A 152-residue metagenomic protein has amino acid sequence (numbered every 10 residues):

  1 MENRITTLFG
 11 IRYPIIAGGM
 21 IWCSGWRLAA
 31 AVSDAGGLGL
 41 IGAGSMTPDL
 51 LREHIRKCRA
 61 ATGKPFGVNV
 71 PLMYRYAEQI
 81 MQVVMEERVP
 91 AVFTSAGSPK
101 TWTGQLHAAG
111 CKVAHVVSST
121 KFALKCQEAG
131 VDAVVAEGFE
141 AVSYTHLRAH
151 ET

Functional and structural regions predicted by a protein language model:
M1-V89: N-terminal capping/small domains of soluble enzymes
S33, I55-R59, K100-G110, L124-Q127: Surface-exposed amphipathic alpha-helices with a cationic face
G36-L38, E87-P90, A109-V113, A129-A133: Glycine-enriched alpha-helix->loop->beta-strand junction motifs that scaffold or abut catalytic
G42-G44, P90-G97, A114-S118: Catalytic beta/alpha-barrel core
M46-P48, M73-Y76, F93, A123 (+1 more regions): Short, small-residue-enriched loops and turns at beta-alpha junctions that line or gate enzyme active sites
G63-G67, Q105-A114: Short beta-strand/loop segments at the ligand-binding rim of alpha/beta enzyme cores
S118-S119, V135-Y144: Conserved anion-binding
T145-T152: Conserved small/polar residues in nucleotide/adenosyl-binding loops
